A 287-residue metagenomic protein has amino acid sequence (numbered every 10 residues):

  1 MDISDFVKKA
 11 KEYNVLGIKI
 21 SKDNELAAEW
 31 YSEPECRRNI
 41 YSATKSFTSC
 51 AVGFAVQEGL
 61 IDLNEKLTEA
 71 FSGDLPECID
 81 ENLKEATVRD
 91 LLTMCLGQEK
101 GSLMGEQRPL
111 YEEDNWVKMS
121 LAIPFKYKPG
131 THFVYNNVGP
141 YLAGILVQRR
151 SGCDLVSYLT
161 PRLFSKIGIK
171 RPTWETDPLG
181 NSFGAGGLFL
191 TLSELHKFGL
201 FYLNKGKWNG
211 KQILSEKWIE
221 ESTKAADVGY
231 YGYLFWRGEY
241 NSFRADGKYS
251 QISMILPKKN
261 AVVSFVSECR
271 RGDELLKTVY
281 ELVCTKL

Functional and structural regions predicted by a protein language model:
S4-P34, L63, S253-M254, N260-S264: A short, well-structured edge-of-sheet supersecondary motif
V7, T68, R89-L92, L121 (+8 more regions): Non-transmembrane alpha-helical segments in soluble domains of secreted/periplasmic/extracellular proteins
K22, G247-L287: Structured C-terminal helix/loop/strand segments within mature extracytoplasmic catalytic/sensor domains
N24, N39-N64, L91, A143-V147 (+1 more regions): Active-site SXXK
A28-P34, M104-G186: Catalytic-site signature segments of enzymes, centered on catalytic residues
L60-Q98, A122, S151-L190: Active-site helix/loop module of the DD-peptidase/beta-lactamase fold, centered on the serine-lysine SxxK catalytic
L142-L146, G184-K207, Q251-S267: Active-site-proximal alpha-helical segments within enzyme catalytic domains
W218-S264: Active-site Gly/Thr loop motif
